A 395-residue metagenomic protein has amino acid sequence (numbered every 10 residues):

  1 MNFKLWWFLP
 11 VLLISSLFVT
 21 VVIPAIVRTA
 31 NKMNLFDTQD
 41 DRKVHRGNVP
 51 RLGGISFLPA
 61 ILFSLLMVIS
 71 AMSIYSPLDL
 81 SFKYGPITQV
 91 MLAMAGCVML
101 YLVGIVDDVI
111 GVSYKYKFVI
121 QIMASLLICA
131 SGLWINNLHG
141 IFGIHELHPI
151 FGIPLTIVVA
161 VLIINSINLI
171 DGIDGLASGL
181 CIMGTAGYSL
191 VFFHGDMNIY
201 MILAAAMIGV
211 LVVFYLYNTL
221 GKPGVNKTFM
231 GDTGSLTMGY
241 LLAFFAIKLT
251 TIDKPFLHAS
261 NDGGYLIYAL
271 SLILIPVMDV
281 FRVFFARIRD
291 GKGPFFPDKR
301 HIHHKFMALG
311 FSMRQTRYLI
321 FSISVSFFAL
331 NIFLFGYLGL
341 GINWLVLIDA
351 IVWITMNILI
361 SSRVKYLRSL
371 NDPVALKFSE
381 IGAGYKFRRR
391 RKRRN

Functional and structural regions predicted by a protein language model:
M1-V280: "…together with the soluble PPM/PP2C metallo-phosphatase catalytic core" -> "…together with the soluble PPM/PP2C
T251, P255-N395: C-terminal membrane-associated helical module and adjoining short loops/tails
